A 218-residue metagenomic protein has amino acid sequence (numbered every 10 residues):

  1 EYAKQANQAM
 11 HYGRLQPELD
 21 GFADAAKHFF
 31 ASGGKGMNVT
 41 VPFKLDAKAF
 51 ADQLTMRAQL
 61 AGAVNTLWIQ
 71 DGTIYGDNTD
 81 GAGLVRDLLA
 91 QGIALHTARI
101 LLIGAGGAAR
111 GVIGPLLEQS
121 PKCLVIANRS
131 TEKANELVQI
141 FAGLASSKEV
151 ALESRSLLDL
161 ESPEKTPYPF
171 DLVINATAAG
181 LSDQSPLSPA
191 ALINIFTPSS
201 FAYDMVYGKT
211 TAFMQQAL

Functional and structural regions predicted by a protein language model:
E1-I93, K209: Phosphate/diphosphate ligand-binding glycine-rich loop within oxidoreductases
G13, L124-V125: Conserved beta-strand positions in the Rossmann-like core of class I SAM-dependent methyltransferases
V39, N175-A179, D204: Redox-cofactor binding/interface segments in oxidoreductases and associated redox assembly factors
N78-G81, I93-P121, N128-K133: Glycine-rich adenosine-cofactor-binding loop
G81, G180-A191, T197-L218: Rossmann-fold NAD(P)-binding glycine/threonine-rich loop
A90-A94, I193-F196: Glycine-rich helix-loop-beta junction characteristic of Rossmann-like nucleotide cofactor-binding loops
S130, E161-L187, F196: Rossmann-like NAD(P)-binding element
A145-F170: Short acidic low-complexity segments
